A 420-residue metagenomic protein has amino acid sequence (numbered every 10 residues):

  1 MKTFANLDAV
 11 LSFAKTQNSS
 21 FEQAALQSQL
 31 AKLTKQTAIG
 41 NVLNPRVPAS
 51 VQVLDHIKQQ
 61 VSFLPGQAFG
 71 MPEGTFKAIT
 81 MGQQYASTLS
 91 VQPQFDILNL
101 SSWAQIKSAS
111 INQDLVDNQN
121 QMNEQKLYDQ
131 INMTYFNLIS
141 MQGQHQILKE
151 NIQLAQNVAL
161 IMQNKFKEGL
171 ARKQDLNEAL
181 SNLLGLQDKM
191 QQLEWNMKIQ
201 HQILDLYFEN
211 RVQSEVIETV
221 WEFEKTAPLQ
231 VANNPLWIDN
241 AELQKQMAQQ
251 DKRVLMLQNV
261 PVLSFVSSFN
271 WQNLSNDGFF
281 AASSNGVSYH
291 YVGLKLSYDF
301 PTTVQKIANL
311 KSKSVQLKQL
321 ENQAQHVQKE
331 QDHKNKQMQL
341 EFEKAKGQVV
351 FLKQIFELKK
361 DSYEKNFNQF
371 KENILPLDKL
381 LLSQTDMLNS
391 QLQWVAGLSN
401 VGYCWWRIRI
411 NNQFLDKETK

Functional and structural regions predicted by a protein language model:
M1-V53, I57-K58, L170, F208-D251 (+4 more regions): Bacterial Sec-pathway N-terminal export signals of envelope proteins
K2-T3, P48-V91, F95, V266-T302: Small/polar, glycine/serine/threonine/aspartate-rich low-complexity segments that form flexible
A5-A9, L33, E124-P235, K245 (+3 more regions): Periplasmic alpha-helical coiled-coil/stalk elements that build and connect Gram-negative outer-membrane
V10, Q17, A24, F95 (+22 more regions): Amphipathic alpha-helical coiled-coil segments and their boundaries
E22-L26, I39-G40, I97-E124, Q174 (+5 more regions): Sec/SRP-type N-terminal targeting helices
G185-N210, E357-F414: Short segments within alpha-helical structural elements
